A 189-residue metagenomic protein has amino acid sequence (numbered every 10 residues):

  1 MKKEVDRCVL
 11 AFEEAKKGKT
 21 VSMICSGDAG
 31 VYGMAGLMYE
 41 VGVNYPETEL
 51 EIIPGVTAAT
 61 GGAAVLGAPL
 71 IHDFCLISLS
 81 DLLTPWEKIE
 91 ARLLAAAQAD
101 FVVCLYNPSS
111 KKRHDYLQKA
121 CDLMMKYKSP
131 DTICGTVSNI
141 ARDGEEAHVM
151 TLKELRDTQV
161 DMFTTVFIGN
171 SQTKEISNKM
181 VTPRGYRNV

Functional and structural regions predicted by a protein language model:
M1-K3, L79-D81, N139: Short beta->alpha junction loops
M1-L50, G61, R156: Class I S-adenosyl-L-methionine
K2-D6, A29, G33, T57 (+5 more regions): Conserved active-site and cofactor/substrate-binding residues in soluble primary-metabolism enzymes
V9-F12, A35-Y39, T60-A64, Q118-C121 (+2 more regions): Predominant activation on well-ordered alpha-helical scaffold segments within soluble catalytic domains
F12, A64-L66, E90-L94, L123-M125 (+1 more regions): A generic local secondary-structure boundary/capping motif
T20-V21, Q98-V189: A contiguous loop/helix-start segment that scaffolds small-molecule binding in enzyme catalytic cores
V31-A99: Class I SAM-dependent methyltransferase SAM-binding "motif I" and its flanking Rossmann-like core
